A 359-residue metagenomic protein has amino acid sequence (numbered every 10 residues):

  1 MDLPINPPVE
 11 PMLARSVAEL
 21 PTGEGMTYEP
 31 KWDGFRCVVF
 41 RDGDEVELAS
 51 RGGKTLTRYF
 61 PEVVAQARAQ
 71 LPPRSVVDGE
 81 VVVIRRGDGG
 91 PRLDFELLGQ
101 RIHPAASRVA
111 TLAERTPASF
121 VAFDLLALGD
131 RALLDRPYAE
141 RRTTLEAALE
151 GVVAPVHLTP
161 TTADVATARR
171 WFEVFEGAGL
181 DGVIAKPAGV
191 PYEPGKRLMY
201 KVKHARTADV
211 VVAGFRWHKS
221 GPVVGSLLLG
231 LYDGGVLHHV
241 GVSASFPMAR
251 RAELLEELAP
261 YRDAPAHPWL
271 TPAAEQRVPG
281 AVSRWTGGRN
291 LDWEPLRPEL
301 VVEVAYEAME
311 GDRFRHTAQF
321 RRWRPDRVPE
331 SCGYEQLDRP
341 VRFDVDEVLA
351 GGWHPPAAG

Functional and structural regions predicted by a protein language model:
M1-G359: Catalytic cores of nucleic-acid ligases and guanylyltransferases
